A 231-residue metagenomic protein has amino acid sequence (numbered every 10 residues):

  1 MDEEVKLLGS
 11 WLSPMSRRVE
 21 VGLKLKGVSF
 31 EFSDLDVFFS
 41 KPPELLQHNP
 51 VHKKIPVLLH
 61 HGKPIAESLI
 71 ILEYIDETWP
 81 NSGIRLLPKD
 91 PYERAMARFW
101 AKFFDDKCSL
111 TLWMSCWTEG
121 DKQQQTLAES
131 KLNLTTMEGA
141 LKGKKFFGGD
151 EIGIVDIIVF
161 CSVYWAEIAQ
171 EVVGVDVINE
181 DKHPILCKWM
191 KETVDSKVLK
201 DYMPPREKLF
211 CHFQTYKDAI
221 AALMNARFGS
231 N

Functional and structural regions predicted by a protein language model:
M1-F147, E151, C187, D218-N231: GST-like domain detector, emphasizing the conserved glutathione-binding G-site in the N-terminal thioredoxin-like
D36, I154, R206: Short, solvent-exposed turn/loop segments enriched in Gly/Ser/Thr/Pro and often Arg
D76-P80, D105, K142, V163 (+3 more regions): Hydrophobic/aromatic-lined pockets within catalytic cores
L87, D176-E180: Membrane interface segments of multi-pass transport proteins and intramembrane proteases
W100-F103, S115, F160, P205-L209: Short acidic/histidine-centered micro-motifs embedded in hydrophobic/aromatic stretches that mark compact functional
T135-T136, V163-I168, W189-N231: Non-globular targeting/processing and membrane-anchoring segments
G149-V173, D181-K188, T193, M203: GST superfamily/GST-like fold recognition
